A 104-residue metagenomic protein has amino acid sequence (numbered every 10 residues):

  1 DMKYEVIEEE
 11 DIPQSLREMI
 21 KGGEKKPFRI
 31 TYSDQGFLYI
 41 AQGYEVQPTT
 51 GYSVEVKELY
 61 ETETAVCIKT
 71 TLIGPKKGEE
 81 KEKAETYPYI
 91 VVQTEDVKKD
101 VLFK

Functional and structural regions predicted by a protein language model:
D1-K104: Exposed, flexible binding/inhibitory loops of compact, secreted disulfide-stabilized domains
